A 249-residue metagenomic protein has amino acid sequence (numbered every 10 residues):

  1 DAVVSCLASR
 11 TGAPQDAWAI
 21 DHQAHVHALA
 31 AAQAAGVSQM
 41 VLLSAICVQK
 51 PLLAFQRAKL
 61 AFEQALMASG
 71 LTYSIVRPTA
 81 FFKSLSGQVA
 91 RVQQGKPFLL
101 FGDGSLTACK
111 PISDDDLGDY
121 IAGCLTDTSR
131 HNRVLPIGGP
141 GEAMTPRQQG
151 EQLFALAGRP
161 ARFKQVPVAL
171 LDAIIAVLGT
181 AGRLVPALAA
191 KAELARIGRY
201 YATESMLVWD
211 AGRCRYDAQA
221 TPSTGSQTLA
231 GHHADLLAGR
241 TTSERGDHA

Functional and structural regions predicted by a protein language model:
D1-A35, C47-Q49: NAD(P)H-binding glycine-rich loop region in Rossmannoid oxidoreductase-like domains and their noncatalytic homologs
A2, S38, T72: Residue-level detector of anion-binding/catalytic polar loops
C6-L7, M40-A45, V76-P78: SDR active-site strand-loop-helix element
S9, G123, A155, D235-A238: Residues within well-ordered alpha-helical secondary structure of globular protein domains
I20, A24, A58, T228: Soluble or luminal CAZymes and related metallo-dependent hydrolases
L29, D114-A122, S226-A234: Short, amphipathic alpha-helical "lid/cap" segments that border enzyme active or binding sites
A35, Q49-A161, A176, T180: Oxidoreductase cofactor-interface core, primarily capturing Rossmann-like NAD(P)-dependent enzymes
A169-A249: A hydrophobic C-terminal alpha-helical subdomain
